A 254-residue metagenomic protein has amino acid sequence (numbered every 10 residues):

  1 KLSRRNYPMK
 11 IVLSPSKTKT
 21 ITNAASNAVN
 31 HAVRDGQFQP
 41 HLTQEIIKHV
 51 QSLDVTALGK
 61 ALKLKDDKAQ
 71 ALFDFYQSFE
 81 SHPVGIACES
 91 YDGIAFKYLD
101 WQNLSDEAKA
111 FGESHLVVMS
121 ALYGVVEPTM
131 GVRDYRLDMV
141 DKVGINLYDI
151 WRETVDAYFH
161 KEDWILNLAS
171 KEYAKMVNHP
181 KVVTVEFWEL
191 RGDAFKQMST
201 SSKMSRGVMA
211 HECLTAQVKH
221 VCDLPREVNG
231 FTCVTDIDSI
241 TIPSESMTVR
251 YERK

Functional and structural regions predicted by a protein language model:
K1-P8, S201: Short, Lys/Arg-enriched N-terminal segments with co-localized hydrophobic residues within the first ~10-30 amino acids
R4, L64-D66, V249: Generic detector of low-complexity/intrinsically disordered segments and short hydrophobic N-terminal stretches
N6-Y7, A95, T232: Compositionally biased, intrinsically disordered low-complexity regions
K10-S14, W164-N167: Short hydrophobic beta-strand segments
V12-N103: Active-site helix-to-loop segments that bind/position phosphate- or nucleotide-bearing substrates and donors across
D100-K254: Internal, well-folded beta-alpha domain core
